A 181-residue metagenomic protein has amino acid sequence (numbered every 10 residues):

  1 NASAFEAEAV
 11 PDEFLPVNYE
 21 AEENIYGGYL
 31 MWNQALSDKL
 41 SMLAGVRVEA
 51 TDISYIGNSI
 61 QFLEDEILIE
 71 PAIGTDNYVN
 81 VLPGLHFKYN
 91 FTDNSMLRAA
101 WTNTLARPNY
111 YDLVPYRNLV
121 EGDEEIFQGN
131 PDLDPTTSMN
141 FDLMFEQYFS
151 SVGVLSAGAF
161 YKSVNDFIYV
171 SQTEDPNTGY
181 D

Functional and structural regions predicted by a protein language model:
N1-T92, N118: Signature of Gram-negative outer-membrane beta-barrel scaffolds
A4, S54-L63, Y110-Y116, D123-E125 (+1 more regions): Outer-membrane beta-barrel translocator domains and adjoining extracellular loop/strand segments of Gram-negative
P11, G57, S163-D181: Surface-exposed, extracytoplasmic segments of Gram-negative outer-membrane nutrient-acquisition systems
E13, V17-Y26, D76, L105-V164: Outer-membrane beta-barrel signature, preferentially recognizing the C-terminal barrel domain of Gram-negative
G28, A44-A50, A99-N103, L155-Y161: Transmembrane beta-barrel strands of outer-membrane/channel proteins
W32, L85, A99, L143 (+1 more regions): Hydrophobic, well-ordered secondary-structure elements that form the walls of internal hydrophobic environments
K39-M42, N94-L97, S151-L155: Repeated loop/turn-to-beta-strand initiation elements of outer-membrane beta-barrel proteins
E49-Y55, M96, L105-N109, V164-D166: Flexible loop/turn segments at secondary-structure boundaries
